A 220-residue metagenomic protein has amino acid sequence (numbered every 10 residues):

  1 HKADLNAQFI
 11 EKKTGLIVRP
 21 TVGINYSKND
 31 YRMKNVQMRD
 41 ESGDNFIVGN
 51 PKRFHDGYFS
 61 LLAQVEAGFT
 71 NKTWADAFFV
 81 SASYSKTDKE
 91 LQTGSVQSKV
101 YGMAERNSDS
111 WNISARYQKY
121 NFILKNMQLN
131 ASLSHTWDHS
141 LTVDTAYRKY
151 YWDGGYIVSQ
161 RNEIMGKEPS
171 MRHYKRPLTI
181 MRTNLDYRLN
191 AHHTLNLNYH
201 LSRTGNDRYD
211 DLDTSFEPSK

Functional and structural regions predicted by a protein language model:
H1-D4, K13-V96: Periplasmic-side early beta-strands and strand-to-turn transitions of outer-membrane beta-barrels
A3-K13, I113-R116, S219-K220: Feature captures outer-membrane beta-barrel proteins of Gram-negative bacteria and organelles
A7, I24, L201: A short beta-strand motif that forms part of the nucleic acid-binding face of small beta-barrel RNA-binding folds
V22-R32, R53-Y58, Y101-A104, S114-Y120 (+1 more regions): Low-complexity, flexible helical/coil segments
K34-N50, Q97-K99, Q160-E163, Y209-S219: Flexible, solvent-exposed loop segments that connect beta-strands
Q64-T87, R106-K220: Face-selective signature of the C-terminal outer-membrane beta-barrel domain
K99-Y101, S108-D109: Short, low-complexity, polybasic intrinsically disordered segments
